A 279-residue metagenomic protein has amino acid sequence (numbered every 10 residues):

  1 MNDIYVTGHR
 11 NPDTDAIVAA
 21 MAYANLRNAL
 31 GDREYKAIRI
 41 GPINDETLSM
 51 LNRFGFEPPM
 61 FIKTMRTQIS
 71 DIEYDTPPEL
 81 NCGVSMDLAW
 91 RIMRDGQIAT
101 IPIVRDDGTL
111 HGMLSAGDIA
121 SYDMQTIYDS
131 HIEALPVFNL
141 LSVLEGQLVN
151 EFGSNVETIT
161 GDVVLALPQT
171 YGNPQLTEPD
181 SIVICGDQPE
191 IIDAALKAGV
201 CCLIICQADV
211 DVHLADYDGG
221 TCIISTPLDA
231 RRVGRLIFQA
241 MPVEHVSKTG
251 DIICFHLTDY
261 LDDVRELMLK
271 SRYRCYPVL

Functional and structural regions predicted by a protein language model:
M1-T100, R105-H111, G117-Y122: Replace "Mg2+/Mn2+-dependent" with "divalent metal-dependent
Y5, I62-I92, V104, L110 (+2 more regions): Bateman/CBS regulatory modules and CBS-like beta-alpha motifs in cytosolic regions of diverse proteins
H9-R10, R39-P42, D106, A116-I119 (+3 more regions): Short, ordered loop/turn segments at secondary-structure junctions
A116-I132, G234: A short, polar/charged loop-to-alpha-helix boundary motif
N155-S225: Extracellular/luminal Protease-associated
A215-K248: Long, charge-dense
